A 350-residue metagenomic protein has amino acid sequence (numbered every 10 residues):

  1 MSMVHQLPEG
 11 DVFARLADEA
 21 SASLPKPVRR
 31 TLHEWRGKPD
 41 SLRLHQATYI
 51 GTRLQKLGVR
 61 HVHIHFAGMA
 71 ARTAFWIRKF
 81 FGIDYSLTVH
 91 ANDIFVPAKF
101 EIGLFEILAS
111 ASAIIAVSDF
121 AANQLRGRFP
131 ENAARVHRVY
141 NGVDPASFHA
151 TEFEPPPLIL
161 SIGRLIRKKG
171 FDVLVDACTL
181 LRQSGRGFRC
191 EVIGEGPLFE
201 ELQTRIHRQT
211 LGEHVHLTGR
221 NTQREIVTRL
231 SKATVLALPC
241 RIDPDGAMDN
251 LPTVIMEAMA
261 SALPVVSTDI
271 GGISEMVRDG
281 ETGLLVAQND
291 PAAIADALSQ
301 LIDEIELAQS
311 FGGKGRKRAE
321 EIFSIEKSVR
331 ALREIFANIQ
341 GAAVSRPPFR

Functional and structural regions predicted by a protein language model:
M1-D40: A conserved catalytic-core segment of Leloir-type glycosyltransferases
L108, R220-N221, T228-A233: Short alpha-helical donor nucleotide-sugar binding micro-motif in glycosyltransferases
F120, G142: Carbohydrate-associated surface elements
E152-T179, E191: Conserved donor-binding/catalytic core segment of Leloir-type glycosyltransferases
E200-R224: Nucleotide-activated donor-binding/catalytic signature segment of Leloir-type glycosyltransferases, i.e., the conserved
S231-G246, L263: Acidic donor-binding loop of glycosyltransferase active sites
I255, A260, P264-S267, V277: Short hydrophobic beta-strand element within catalytic cores of glycosyltransferases and related nucleotide-activated
M276-G280, L284-P291, Q300-E306: Conserved acidic donor-binding segment of nucleotide-sugar-dependent glycosyltransferases
